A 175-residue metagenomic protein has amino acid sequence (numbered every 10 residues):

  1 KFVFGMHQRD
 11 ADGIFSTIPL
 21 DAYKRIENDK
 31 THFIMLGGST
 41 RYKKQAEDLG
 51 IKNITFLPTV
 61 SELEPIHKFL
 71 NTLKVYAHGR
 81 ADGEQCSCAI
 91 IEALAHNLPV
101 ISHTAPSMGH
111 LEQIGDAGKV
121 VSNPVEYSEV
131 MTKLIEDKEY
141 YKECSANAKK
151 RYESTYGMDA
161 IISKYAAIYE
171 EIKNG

Functional and structural regions predicted by a protein language model:
K1-I14, L20-Y23, I34: Conserved donor-binding/catalytic core segment of Leloir-type glycosyltransferases
K43-S61: Nucleotide-activated donor-binding/catalytic signature segment of Leloir-type glycosyltransferases, i.e., the conserved
H67, I90-A95, G109: Short alpha-helical segment that forms part of, or immediately flanks, the ligand-binding pocket in carbohydrate-active
K68-Q85, L98: Acidic donor-binding loop of glycosyltransferase active sites
N71-L73, E92-P99, H103, I114: Conserved donor-binding/catalytic loop of nucleotide-activated donor transferases
I114-V125, K133-K138: Conserved acidic donor-binding segment of nucleotide-sugar-dependent glycosyltransferases
K133, Y140-T155, K164-A167: A short, well-ordered alpha-helix in the C-terminal region of glycosyltransferases
M158-G175: C-terminal alpha-helical cap of glycosyltransferases
